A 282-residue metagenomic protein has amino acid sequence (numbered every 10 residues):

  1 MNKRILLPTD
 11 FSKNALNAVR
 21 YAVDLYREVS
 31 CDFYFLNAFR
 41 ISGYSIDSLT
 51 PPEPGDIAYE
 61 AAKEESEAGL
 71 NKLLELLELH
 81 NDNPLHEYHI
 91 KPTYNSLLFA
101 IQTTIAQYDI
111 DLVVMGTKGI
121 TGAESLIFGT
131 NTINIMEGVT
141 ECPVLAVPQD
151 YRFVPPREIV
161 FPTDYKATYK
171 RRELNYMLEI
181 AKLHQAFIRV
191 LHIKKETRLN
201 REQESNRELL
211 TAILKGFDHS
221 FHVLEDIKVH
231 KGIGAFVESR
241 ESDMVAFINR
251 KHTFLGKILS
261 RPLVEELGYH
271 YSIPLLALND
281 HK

Functional and structural regions predicted by a protein language model:
M1-G55, E158-V223, S242-M244, H270 (+1 more regions): Small/aliphatic-rich secondary-structure junction motif
P54-A68: A short acidic, glycine-rich active-site loop that binds or catalyzes chemistry on phosphate/adenosine moieties
E75-V113, K215-E265, Y269, I273 (+1 more regions): Structural beta-alpha unit
D111-G138: Helix-enriched interaction subdomains in cytosolic or periplasmic regions, typified by TIR/SEFIR signaling/NADase cores
G116-T117, P143-Q149, L275-N279: Short beta-strand elements of ligand-binding domains
T121-G122, T168, T253-L255: Short glycine-rich, flexible loops that bind phosphorylated cofactors or substrates
F128-N131, E204-R207, L259-V264: Charged helix-capping and loop-helix junction motifs
T132-R152: Short, structured interface segments
